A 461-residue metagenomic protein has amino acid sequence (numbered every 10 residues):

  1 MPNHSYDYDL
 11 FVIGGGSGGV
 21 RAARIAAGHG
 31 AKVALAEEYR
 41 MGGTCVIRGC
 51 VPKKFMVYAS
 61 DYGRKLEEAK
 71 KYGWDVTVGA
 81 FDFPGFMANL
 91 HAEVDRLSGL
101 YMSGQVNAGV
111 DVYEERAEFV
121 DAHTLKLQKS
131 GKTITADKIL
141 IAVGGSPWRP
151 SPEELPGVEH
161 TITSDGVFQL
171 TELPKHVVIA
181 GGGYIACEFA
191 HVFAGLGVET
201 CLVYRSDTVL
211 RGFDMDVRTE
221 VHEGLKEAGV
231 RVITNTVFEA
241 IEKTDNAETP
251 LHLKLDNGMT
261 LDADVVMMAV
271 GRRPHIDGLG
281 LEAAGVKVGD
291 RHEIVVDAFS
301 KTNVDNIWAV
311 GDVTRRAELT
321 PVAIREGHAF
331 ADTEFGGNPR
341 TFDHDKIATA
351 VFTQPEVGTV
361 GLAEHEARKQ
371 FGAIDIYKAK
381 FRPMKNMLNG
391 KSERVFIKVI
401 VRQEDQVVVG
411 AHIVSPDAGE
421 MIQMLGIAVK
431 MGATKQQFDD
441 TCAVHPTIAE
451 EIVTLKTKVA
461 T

Functional and structural regions predicted by a protein language model:
P2-Y8, R24-A31, A36-L173, C201 (+6 more regions): Glycine-rich flavin
H4-G16, L173-G183: Beta1/beta-strand and adjacent pyrophosphate-binding region of the FAD-binding site in flavoprotein oxidoreductases
F11-I13, A117, I134-G144, I179-A180 (+3 more regions): Short hydrophobic core segments
I13-G18, A22-Y39, T44, V51 (+3 more regions): Flexible, glycine-rich terminal cap/loop adjacent to redox cofactors in electron-transfer oxidoreductases
G14-S17, E38-Y39, A180-G183, F213 (+1 more regions): Glycine-rich Rossmann-fold phosphate-binding loop(s) that bind the pyrophosphate of adenine dinucleotide cofactors
G19, G183-A186, A323: Catalytic nucleophile loop
A23, A27, A190-G195: Gly/Ala-rich phosphate-binding loop of Rossmann-like dinucleotide-binding domains, activating on the conserved
G157-P174, T260-G336: FAD-site-proximal beta/loop scaffold in flavoenzymes
